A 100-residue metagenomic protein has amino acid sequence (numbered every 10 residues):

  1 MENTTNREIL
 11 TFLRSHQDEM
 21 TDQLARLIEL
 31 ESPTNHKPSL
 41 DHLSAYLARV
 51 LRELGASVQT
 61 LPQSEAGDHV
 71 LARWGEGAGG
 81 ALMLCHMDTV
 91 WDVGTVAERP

Functional and structural regions predicted by a protein language model:
E2-P100: Acidic/His- and Gly-rich active-site-bordering loop/insert found across diverse amide/peptide-bond hydrolases
